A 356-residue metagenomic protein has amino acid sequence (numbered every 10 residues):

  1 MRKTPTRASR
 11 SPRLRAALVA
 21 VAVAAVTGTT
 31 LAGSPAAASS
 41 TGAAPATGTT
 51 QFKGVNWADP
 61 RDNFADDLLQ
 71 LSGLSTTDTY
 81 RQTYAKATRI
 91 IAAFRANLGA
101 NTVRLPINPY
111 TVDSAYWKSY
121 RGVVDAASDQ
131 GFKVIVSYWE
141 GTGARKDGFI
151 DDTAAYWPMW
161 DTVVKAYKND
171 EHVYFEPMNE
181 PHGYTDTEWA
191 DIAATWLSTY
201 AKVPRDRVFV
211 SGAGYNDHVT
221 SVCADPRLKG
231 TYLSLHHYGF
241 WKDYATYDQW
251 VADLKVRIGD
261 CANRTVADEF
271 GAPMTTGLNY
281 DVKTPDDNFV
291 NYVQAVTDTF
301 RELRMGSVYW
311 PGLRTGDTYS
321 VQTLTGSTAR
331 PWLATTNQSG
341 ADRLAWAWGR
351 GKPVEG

Functional and structural regions predicted by a protein language model:
M1-A22: N-terminal export and membrane-targeting signals
L14-A16, V23-V26, G33-T102: N-terminal carbohydrate-binding accessory modules
T41-A46, I90-A96, V123-D125, T220-C223 (+1 more regions): Short amphipathic alpha-helices and their capping/turn segments at secondary-structure boundaries
L68-T79, T83-Y84, T153-D161, K165 (+4 more regions): Extracellular glycoside hydrolase catalytic/binding regions
A87-T142, T153-Y156, L197-R205, D286-L303: Aromatic-lined substrate-binding rim segments of carbohydrate-active enzymes
T111-D113, T142-R145, Y184, M274-G277: Short, solvent-exposed loop/turn segments at secondary-structure junctions
W139-R145, E176-E180: Short linear capping/connector segments at secondary-structure termini
F149: Short acidic-hydrophobic catalytic motif
